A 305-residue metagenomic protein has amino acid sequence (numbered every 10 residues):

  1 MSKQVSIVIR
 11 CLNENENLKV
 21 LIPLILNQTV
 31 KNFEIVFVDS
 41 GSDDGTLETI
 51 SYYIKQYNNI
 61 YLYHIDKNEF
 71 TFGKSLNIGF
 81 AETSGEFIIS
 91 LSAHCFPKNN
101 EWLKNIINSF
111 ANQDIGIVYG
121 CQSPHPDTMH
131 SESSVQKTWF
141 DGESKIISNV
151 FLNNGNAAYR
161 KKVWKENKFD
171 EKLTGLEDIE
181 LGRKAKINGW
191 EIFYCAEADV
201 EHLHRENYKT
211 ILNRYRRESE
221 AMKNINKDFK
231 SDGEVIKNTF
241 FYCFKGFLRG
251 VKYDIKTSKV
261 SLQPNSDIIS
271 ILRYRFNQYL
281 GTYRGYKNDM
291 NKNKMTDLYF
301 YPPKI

Functional and structural regions predicted by a protein language model:
M1-L24: N-proximal low-complexity "stem/linker" segments adjacent to membrane-targeting elements
P23-N32: Short, acidic, metal-binding catalytic loop of nucleotide-sugar glycosyltransferases
D39-E48, C95-F96: A conserved acidic beta->alpha catalytic loop
D66-T83: Glycine-rich, basic loop-to-helix element that forms the pyrophosphate-binding segment of sugar-nucleotide handling
E86-F96: Short beta-strand-to-loop acidic/aromatic patch adjacent to the donor-nucleotide binding site
F96, N100-S131: Conserved donor NDP-sugar-binding/catalytic core segment of glycosyltransferases
P124, D141-Y159, K172-T174, E180: A recurrent flexible, glycine/aromatic-enriched loop bordering the glycosyltransferase active site that acts as
R214-E220, D232-I305: Non-catalytic, C-terminal membrane-associated alpha-helical segments of glycosyltransferases
